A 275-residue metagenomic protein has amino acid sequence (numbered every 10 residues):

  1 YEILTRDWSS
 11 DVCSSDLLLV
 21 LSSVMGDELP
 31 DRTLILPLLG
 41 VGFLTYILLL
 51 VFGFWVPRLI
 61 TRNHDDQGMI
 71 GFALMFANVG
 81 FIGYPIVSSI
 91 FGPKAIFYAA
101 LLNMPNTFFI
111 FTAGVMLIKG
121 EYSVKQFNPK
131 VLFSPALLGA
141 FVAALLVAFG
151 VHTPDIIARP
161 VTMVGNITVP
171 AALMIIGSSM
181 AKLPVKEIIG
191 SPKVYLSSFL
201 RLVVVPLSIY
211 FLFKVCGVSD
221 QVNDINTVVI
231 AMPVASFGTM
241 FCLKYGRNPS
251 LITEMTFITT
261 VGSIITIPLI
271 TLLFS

Functional and structural regions predicted by a protein language model:
Y1-V12: Single conserved hydrophobic/aromatic residue that forms the stacking wall/gate of nucleotide- or nucleobase-binding
S10-L34, L48-L50, A140-F149, M163-I188 (+3 more regions): Hydrophobic transmembrane alpha-helices of secondary-active transporters and Na+-translocating membrane complexes
D11-S22, M69-S89, V131-V147, I167-L173 (+2 more regions): Small-residue-rich segments of transmembrane alpha-helices in multi-pass membrane proteins, especially helix faces
M25-P57, R159-M163, L183-F213, Q221-N226 (+1 more regions): Entry/N-cap segments of selected transmembrane alpha helices and their immediately preceding amphipathic helices
G26-D27, W55-V56, G71-A73, F81-F91 (+3 more regions): Generic transmembrane alpha-helix signature in multi-pass membrane proteins, especially transporters/channels
G26-D31, L59-D66, V87-F97, I118-K125 (+3 more regions): Juxtamembrane helix-boundary/capping and inter-helix hinge elements in multi-pass membrane proteins
L34-G40, R62-F76, P93-L102, D155-R159 (+3 more regions): The feature identifies polytopic integral membrane transport proteins across all domains of life
T112, S219-S275: C-terminal transmembrane helix pair
